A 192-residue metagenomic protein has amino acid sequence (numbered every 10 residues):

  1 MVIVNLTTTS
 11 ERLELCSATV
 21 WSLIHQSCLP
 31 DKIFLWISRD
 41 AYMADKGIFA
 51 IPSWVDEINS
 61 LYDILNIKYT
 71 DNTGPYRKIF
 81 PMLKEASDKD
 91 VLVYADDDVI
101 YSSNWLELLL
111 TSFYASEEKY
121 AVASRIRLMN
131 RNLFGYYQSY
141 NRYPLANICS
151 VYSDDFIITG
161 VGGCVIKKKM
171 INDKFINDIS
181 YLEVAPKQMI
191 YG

Functional and structural regions predicted by a protein language model:
M1-H25, F34: N-proximal low-complexity "stem/linker" segments adjacent to membrane-targeting elements
T19-D31, R39-M43, E57: Short, acidic, metal-binding catalytic loop of nucleotide-sugar glycosyltransferases
D31-K32, V91: Residues at the starts of beta-strands that form the adenosine-phosphate
F34-S38, A123: Short internal beta-strands
S38-D90: Active-site-proximal specificity loops/subdomain of glycosyltransferases
M82, S102-S180: Conserved catalytic core of nucleotide-sugar-dependent glycosyltransferases
K89-I100: Short beta-strand-to-loop acidic/aromatic patch adjacent to the donor-nucleotide binding site
M170, Y181-G192: A short, conserved alpha-helix in the catalytic core of glycosyltransferases
